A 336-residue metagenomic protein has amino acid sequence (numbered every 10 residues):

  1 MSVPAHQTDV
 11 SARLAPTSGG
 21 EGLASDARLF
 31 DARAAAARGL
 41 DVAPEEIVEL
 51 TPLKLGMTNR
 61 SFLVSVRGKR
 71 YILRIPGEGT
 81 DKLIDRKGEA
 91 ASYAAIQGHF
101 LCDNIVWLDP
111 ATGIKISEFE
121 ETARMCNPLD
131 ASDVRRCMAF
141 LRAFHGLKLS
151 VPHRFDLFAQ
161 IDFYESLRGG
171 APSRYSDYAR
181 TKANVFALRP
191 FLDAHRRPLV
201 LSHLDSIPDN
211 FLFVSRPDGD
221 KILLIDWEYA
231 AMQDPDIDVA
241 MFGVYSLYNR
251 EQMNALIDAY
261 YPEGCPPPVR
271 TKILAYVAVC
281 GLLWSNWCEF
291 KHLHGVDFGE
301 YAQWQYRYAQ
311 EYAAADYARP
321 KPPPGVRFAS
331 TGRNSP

Functional and structural regions predicted by a protein language model:
V3-H6, V10, G20, G170 (+2 more regions): ATP/Mg2+ or Mg2+-diphosphate-binding catalytic cores that bind nucleotide phosphates or diphosphates via glycine-rich
D26-E49, L149-L204, P208, V214-R216 (+2 more regions): An alpha-helical support segment within catalytic cores of ATP-dependent transferases
T51-F158, E165, G169-R180, A194: ATP-binding pocket architecture of kinase catalytic cores
P52-G68, I72-L73, R189-V239, N334-P336: Active-site acidic catalytic loop and adjacent metal/ATP-binding pocket of ATP-dependent phosphoryl transfer enzymes
E78, T122, I222, A230-M232 (+1 more regions): Activation segment
D236-C265, A278-V296: Active-site activation/catalytic loop segments of kinase-like enzymes and analogous catalytic loops in related
T271, A275-V279: Start-of-helix signal in alpha-solenoid helical-repeat scaffolds, especially tetratricopeptide repeats
